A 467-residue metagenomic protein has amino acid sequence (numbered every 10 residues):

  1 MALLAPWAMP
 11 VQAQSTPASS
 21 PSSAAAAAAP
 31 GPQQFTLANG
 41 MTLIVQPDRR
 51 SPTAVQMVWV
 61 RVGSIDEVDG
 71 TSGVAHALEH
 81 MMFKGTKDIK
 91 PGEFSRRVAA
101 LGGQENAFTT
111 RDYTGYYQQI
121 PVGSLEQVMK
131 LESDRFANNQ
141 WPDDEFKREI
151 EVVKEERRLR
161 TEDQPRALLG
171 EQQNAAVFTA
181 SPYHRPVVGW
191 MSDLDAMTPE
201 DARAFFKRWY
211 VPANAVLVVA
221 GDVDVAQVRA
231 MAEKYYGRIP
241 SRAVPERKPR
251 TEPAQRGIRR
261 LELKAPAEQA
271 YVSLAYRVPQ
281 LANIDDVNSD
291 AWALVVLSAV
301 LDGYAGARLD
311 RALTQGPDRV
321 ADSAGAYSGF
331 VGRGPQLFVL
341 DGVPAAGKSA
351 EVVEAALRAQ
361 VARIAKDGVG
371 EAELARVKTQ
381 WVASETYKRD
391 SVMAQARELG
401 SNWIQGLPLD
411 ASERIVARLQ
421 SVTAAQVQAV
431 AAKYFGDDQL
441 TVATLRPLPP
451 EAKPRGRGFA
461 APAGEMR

Functional and structural regions predicted by a protein language model:
M1-W7: Bacterial N-terminal signal peptides
W7-A13: Sec/Tat signal peptide C-region and signal peptidase I cleavage site
S15-Q33, E156, N174-A215, A243 (+5 more regions): Histidine-acidic residue clusters that define the catalytic metal-binding segment of zinc metallopeptidase domains
A18, T179, P212, V216-A282 (+2 more regions): An aromatic/glycine/proline-enriched structural segment found at the starts of mature extracellular/organellar domains
P21-S64: Mature N-terminal segment immediately following signal peptide/propeptide cleavage in secreted/periplasmic
Q46, R50-A77, P91-R135, P165-S192 (+5 more regions): M16 family metallopeptidases and their MPP-like homologs
V74-M82, L297: Active-site His/Glu-centered metal-binding helix of metallohydrolases
K84-I89, F136-D144, R160, K366-G370: Short, polar/flexible loop-turn hinges at active-site or ligand-entry regions and domain interfaces
